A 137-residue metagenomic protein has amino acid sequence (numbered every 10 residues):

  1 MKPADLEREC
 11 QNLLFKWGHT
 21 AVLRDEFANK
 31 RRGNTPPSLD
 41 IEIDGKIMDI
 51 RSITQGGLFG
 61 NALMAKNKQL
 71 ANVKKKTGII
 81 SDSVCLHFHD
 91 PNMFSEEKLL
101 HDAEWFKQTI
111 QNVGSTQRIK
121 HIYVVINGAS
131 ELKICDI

Functional and structural regions predicted by a protein language model:
M1-N29, I53-I137: Metal-dependent nuclease catalytic core centered on acidic motifs
L23-D44: Extended, compositionally biased accessory segments flanking or bridging domains
I41-T54: Conserved catalytic cores of phosphodiester-cleaving nucleases, focusing on short active-site segments
